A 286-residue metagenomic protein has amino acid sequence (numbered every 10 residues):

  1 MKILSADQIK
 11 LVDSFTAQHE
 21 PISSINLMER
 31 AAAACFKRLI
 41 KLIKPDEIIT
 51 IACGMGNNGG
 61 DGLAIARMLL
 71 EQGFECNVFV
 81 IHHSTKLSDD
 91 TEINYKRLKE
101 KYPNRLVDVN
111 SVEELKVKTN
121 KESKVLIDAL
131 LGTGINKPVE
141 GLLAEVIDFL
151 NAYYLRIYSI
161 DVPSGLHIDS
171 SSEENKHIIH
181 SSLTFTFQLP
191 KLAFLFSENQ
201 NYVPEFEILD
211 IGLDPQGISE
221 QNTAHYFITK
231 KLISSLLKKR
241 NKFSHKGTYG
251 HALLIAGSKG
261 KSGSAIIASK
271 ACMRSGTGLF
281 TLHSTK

Functional and structural regions predicted by a protein language model:
M1-H82, S88, L195-K286: Small-residue (G/A/S/T)-rich helix-start motifs and N-terminal tracts that mark the onset
F36-L130, P138-I160: Nucleotide and nucleotide-moiety/phosphate-recognizing core
N104-V112, E140, G165-D169, I233-K238: Short gly/ser/thr-rich secondary-structure transition/capping motifs
V107-V109, I157-S159, T186-F187, T281-T285: Short, hydrophobic beta-strand segments that form beta-sheet elements in well-ordered domains
S123-V125, L130-T223: Internal gly/pro-rich beta-alpha loop/helix module that stabilizes soluble enzyme cofactors or their anionic handles
